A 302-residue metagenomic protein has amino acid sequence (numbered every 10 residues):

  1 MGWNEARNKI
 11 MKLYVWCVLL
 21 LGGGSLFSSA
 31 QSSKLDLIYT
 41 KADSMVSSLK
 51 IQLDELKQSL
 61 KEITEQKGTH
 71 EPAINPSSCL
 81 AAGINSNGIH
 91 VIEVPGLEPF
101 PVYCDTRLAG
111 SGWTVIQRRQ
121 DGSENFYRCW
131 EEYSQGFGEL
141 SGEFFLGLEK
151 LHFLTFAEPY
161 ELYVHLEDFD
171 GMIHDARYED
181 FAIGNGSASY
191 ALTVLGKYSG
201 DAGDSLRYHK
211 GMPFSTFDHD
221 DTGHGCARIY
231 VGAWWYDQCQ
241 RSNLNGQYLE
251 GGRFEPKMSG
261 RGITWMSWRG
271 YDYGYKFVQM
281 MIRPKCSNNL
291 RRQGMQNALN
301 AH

Functional and structural regions predicted by a protein language model:
G2-A6, K257-H302: C-terminal helix/juxtamembrane-tail motif
G2-G110, S287-H302: Assembly "stalks" and propeptides
H70-A73, E98, Y208, D220 (+4 more regions): Processing junctions and N-termini across compartments
E71-K210: Extracellular beta-rich globular recognition domains, centered on the fibrinogen C-terminal
N87-G88, S111-I116, A233-D237, G246-E250: Extracellular/mature segments of secreted proteins
V102, N245-T264: Short microdomains enriched in Cys/His and/or Lys/Arg
R128, H174-D175, D237-Q238, R291-Q293: Intrinsically disordered, low-complexity regions enriched in proline, serine, glycine and charged residues
A176, G186-Y248: Surface-exposed interaction patches
